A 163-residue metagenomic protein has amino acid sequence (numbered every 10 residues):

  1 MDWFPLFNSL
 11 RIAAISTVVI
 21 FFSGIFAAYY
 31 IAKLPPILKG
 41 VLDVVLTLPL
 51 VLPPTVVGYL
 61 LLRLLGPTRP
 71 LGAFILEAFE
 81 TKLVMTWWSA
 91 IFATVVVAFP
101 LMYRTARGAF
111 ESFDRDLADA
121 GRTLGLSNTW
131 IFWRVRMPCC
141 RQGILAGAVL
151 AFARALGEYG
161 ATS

Functional and structural regions predicted by a protein language model:
M1-E111, V135-S163: Membrane-water interface segments at the C-terminal ends of transmembrane alpha-helices in multi-pass inner-membrane
R107-A118, N128: Membrane-helix/interface signature in polytopic inner-membrane proteins
G121: The alpha-helix within a helix-turn-helix
L124-L126, P138: Glycine/proline-centered hinge or cleavage motifs at structural transition points of membrane proteins
